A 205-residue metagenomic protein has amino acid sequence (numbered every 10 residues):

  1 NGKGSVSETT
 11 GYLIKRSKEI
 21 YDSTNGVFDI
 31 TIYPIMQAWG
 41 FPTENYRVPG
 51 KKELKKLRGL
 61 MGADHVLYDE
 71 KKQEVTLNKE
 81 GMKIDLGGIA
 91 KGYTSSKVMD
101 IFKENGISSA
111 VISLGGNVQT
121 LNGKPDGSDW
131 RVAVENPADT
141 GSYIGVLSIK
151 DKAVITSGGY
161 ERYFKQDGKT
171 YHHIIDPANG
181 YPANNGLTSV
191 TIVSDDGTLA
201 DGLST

Functional and structural regions predicted by a protein language model:
N1-T205: Mature catalytic core of soluble alpha/beta enzymes
